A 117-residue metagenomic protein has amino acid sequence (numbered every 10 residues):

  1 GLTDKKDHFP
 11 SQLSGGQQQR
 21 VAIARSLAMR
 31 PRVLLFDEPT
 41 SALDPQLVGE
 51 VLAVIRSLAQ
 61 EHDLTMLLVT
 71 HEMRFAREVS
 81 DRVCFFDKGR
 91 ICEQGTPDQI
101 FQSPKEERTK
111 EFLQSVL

Functional and structural regions predicted by a protein language model:
G1-P97: ABC family nucleotide-binding domain
C92-Q94, D98-L117: C-terminal boundary and immediately downstream tail of ABC-type ATPase nucleotide-binding domains
